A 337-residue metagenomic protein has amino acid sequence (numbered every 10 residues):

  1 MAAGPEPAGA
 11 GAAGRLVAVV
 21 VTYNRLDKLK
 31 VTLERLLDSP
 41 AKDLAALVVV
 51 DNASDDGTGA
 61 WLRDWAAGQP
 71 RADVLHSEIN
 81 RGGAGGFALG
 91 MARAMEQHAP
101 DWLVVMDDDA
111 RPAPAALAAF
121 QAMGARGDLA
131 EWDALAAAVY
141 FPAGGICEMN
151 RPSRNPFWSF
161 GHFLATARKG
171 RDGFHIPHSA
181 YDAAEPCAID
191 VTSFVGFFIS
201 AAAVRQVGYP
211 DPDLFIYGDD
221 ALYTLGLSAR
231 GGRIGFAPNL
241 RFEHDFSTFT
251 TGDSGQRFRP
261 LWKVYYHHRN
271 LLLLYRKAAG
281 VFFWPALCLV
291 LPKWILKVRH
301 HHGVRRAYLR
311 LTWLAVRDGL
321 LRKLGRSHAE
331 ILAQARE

Functional and structural regions predicted by a protein language model:
E34-L44: Short, acidic, metal-binding catalytic loop of nucleotide-sugar glycosyltransferases
R35, D51-A60, I79, A110: A conserved acidic beta->alpha catalytic loop
S77-Q97: Glycine-rich, basic loop-to-helix element that forms the pyrophosphate-binding segment of sugar-nucleotide handling
A99-R111: Short beta-strand-to-loop acidic/aromatic patch adjacent to the donor-nucleotide binding site
A115-N155: Conserved donor NDP-sugar-binding/catalytic core segment of glycosyltransferases
N155-D190: Short, flexible, basic/aromatic active-site loop/helix in glycosyltransferases
V191, G196-G208, D213-L240: A short, conserved alpha-helix in the catalytic core of glycosyltransferases
W262, A279-E337: Non-catalytic, C-terminal membrane-associated alpha-helical segments of glycosyltransferases
